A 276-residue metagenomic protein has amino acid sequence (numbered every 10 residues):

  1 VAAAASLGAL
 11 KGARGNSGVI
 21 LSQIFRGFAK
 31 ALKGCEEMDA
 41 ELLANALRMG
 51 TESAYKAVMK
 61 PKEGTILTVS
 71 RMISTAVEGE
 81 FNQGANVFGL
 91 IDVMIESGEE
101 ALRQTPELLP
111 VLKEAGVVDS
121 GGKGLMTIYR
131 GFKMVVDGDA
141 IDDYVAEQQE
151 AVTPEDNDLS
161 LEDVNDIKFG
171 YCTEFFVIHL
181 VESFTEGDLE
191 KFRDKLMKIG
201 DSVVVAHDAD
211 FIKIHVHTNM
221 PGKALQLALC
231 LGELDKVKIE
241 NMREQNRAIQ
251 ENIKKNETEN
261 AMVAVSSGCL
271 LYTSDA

Functional and structural regions predicted by a protein language model:
A9-F25, V111-F132, K213-T218: Conserved phosphate/anionic-ligand binding catalytic regions in large, soluble enzymes, centered on
E37-V145: Non-catalytic interaction/clamp surfaces of large macromolecular machines
A140-E147, V216-N246: Terminal amphipathic helices with adjacent charged low-complexity linkers/tails
D143-F169, K238-V265: Long, charged amphipathic helices and adjacent flexible linkers at domain junctions
N165-V181: Short glycine-/aliphatic-rich beta-strand segments at the starts of folded cytosolic domains
F176-G187, A264-S267: Short, surface-exposed ligand-recognition loops at beta-strand->loop->(often short) alpha-helix junctions that present
E182-I199: Short amphipathic alpha-helix segments
Y272-A276: Conserved small/polar residues in nucleotide/adenosyl-binding loops
